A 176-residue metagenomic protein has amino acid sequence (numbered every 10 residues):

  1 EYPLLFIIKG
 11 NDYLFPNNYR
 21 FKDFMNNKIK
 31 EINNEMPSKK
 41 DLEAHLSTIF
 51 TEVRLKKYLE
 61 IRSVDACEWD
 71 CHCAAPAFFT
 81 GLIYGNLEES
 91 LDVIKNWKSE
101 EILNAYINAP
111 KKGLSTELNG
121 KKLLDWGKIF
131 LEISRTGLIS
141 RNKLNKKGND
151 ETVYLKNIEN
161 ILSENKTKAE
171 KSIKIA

Functional and structural regions predicted by a protein language model:
E1-A176: C-terminal accessory/tail domains of diverse enzymes
